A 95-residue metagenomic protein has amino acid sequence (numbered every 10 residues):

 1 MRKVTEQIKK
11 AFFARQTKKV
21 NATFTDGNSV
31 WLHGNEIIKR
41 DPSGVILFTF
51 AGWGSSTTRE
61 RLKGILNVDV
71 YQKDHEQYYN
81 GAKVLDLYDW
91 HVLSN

Functional and structural regions predicted by a protein language model:
M1-N95: Terminal leader/tail segments of proteins
